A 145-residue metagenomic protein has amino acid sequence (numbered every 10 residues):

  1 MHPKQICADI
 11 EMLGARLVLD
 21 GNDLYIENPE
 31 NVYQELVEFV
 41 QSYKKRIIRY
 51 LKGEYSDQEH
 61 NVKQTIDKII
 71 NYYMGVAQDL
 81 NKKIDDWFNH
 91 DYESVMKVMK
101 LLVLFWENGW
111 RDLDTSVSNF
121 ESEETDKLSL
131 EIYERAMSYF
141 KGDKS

Functional and structural regions predicted by a protein language model:
K4-C7, D23, Y33, F39 (+1 more regions): Phosphate/adenylate-binding glycine loop and adjacent helical scaffold
D9-Y33: Eukaryotic low-complexity, mixed-charge intrinsically disordered interaction/regulatory segments enriched in acidic
